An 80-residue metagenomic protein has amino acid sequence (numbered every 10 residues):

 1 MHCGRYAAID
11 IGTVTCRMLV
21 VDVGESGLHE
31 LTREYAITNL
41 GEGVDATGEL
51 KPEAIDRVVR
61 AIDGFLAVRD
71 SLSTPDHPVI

Functional and structural regions predicted by a protein language model:
H2-V79: Conserved phosphate-binding loops in N-terminal lobes of ATP-dependent enzymes of the actin/Hsp70/sugar-kinase
